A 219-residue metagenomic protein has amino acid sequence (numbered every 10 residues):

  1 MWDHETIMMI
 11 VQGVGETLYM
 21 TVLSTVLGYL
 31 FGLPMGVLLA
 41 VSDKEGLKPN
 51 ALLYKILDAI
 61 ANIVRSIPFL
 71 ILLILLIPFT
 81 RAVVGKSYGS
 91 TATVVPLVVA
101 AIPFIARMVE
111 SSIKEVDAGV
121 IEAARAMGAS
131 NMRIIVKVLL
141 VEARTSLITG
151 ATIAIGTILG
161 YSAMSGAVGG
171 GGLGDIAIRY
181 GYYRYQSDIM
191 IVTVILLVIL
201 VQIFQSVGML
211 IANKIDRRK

Functional and structural regions predicted by a protein language model:
M1-E5, V168: Short membrane-interfacial helix/loop motifs at transmembrane-helix boundaries
M9-K114, T149-G156, L196-F204: Membrane-water interface segments at the C-terminal ends of transmembrane alpha-helices in multi-pass inner-membrane
L38-K44, A126, M190-K219: C-terminal transmembrane helix and the adjacent membrane-cytosol boundary/short C-terminal tail of inner/organellar
V64, R81, A124-A126, G156 (+3 more regions): Helix-capping/transition residues at the boundaries of transmembrane alpha-helices and the short helical linkers
F79-T80, G150-I199: Non-cytoplasmic
T91, V120, N131-R133, T145 (+2 more regions): Residue-level recognition of membrane-helix boundary sites in multi-pass small-molecule transporters
I113-A143, Y183: Short helix-to-coil transition segments within interhelical loops that connect adjacent transmembrane helices
N131-S162: Transmembrane alpha-helices
